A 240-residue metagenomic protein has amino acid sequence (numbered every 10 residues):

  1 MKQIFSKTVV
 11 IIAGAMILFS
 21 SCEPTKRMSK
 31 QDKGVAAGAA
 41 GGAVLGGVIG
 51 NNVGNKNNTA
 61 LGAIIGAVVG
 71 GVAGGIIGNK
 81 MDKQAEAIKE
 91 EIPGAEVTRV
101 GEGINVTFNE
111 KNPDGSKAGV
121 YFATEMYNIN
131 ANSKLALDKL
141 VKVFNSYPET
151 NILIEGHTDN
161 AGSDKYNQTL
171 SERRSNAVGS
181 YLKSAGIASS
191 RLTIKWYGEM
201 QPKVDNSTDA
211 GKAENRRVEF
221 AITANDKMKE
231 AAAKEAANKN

Functional and structural regions predicted by a protein language model:
M1-V9: Bacterial N-terminal signal peptides that target proteins for export
I17-S21: C-terminal motif of bacterial Sec signal peptides marking the signal peptidase cleavage site
T25-A87: Short, low-complexity, glycine-enriched hydrophobic/amphipathic alpha-helices that associate with lipid bilayers
P93, E102, N109-K111, E125-Y127 (+4 more regions): Solvent-exposed coil/turn segments that connect beta secondary-structure elements in extracytoplasmic/periplasmic
P93, V100-I104, S116-A118, E125 (+3 more regions): Envelope-exposed proteins and targeting segments
G101-D138, D159-K165: Short, solvent-exposed beta-strand/turn patches at coil↔beta or beta↔helix junctions that act as interaction loops
Y121-G156, K183, A213, F220 (+2 more regions): Periplasmic peptidoglycan-binding/anchoring modules of Gram-negative envelope and division proteins
E155-A231, N240: Periplasmic OmpA-like peptidoglycan-binding domain that tethers envelope proteins to the cell wall
